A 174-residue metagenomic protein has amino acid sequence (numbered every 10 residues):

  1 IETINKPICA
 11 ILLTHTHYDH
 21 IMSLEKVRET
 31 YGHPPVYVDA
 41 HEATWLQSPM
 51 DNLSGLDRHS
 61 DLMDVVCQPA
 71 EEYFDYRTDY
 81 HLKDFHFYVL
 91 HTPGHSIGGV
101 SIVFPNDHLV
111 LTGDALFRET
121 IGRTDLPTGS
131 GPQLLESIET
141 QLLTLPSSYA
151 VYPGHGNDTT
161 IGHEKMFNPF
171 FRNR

Functional and structural regions predicted by a protein language model:
E2-Y80, M166-N173: Active-site HxH/HxHxD metal-binding segment of metal-dependent hydrolases
N52-G55, F85-R174: Metallo-beta-lactamase
